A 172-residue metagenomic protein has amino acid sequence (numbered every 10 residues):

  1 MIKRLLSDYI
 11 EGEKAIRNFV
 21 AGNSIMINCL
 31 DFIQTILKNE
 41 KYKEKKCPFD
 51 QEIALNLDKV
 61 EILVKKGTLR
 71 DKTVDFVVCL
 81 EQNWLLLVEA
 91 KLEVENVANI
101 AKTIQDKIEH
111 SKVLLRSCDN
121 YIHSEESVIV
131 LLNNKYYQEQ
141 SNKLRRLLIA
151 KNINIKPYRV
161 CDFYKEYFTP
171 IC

Functional and structural regions predicted by a protein language model:
M1, L147-C172: Polybasic (Lys/Arg-rich)
M1-L69: Acidic-basic catalytic patches of nuclease active cores, encompassing PD-(D/E)XK and other metal-cofactor nuclease
G67-T68, V77-E81, C118-Y121: Short, charge-rich binding segments
K72: Beta-rich catalytic cores
F76-V78, W84-V94, S111: Conserved catalytic cores of phosphodiester-cleaving nucleases, focusing on short active-site segments
V94-N99, Y164-F168: General secondary-structure propensity
E95-I149: Catalytic cores of nucleic-acid endonucleases
